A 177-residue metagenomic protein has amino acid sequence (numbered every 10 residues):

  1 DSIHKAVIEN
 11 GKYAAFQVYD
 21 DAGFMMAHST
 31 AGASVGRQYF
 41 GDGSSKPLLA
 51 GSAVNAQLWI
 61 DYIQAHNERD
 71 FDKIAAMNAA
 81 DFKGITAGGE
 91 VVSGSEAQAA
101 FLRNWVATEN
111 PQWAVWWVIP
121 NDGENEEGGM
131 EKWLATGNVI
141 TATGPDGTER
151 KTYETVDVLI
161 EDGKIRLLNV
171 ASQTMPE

Functional and structural regions predicted by a protein language model:
D1, G129-I140: A short hydrophobic beta-strand element
D1, T141-K151: Short, cysteine-centered beta-strand-loop-beta hairpins and adjacent loop/turn segments enriched in charged/polar
I3-R37, K151-E177: Short beta-strand edge/turn micro-motifs at domain boundaries
A6-G11, Y62, K73-A75, F82 (+5 more regions): Hydrophobic pocket/interface hotspot
D20, N78, N138-A142, S172: Short beta-strand segments enriched in hydrophobic/aromatic residues within well-folded beta-rich domains
G23-D72, A76: Short, low-complexity N-terminal intrinsically disordered segments enriched in polar/charged residues
H66, A80-D81, E131-L134, E149 (+2 more regions): Ser/Thr/Gly/Pro-rich, low-complexity flexible regions
F71-K132: A solvent-exposed, acidic/Ser-Thr-rich amphipathic alpha-helical stretch
